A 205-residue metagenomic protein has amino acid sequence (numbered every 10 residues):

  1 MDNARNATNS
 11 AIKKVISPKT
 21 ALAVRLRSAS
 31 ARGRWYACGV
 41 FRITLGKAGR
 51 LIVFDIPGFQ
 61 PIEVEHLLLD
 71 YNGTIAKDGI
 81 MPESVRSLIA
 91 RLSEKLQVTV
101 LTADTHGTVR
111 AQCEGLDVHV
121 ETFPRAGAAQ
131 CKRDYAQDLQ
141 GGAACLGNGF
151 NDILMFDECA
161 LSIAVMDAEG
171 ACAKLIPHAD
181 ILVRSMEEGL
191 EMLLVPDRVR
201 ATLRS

Functional and structural regions predicted by a protein language model:
D2-A7, A11, V15, A21-A31 (+1 more regions): Short amphipathic, helix-prone segments within low-complexity/disordered or flexible regions
L26-L69, S205: Non-catalytic pre-domain segments flanking phosphatase-related domains
E63-E65, L96, G141-G142: Short coil/turn segments at beta-strand junctions that form active-site/ligand-binding loops
D78-L96, Q130-Q137: Short, acidic loop-to-helix structural element flanking the phosphoryl-transfer center in phosphate-processing enzymes
L88-C113: Substrate-recognition element of Asp-dependent hydrolases with the DxDx(T/V) motif
V109-S205: C-terminal cap/substrate-recognition subdomain and adjoining C-terminal extension of metal-dependent phosphatase-like
